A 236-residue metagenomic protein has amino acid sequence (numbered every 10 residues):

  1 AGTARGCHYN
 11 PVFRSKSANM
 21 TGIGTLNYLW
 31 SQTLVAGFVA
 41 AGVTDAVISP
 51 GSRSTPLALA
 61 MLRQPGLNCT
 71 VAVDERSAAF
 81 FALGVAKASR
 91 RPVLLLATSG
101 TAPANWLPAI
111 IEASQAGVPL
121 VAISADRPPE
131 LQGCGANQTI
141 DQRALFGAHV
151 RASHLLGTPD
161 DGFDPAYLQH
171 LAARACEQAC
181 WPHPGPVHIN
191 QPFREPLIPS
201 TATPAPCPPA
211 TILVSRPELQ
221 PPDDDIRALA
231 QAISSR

Functional and structural regions predicted by a protein language model:
A1-A4, A18: Ala/Thr-enriched low-complexity intrinsically disordered regions
A4-P11: Short, low-complexity intrinsically disordered segments enriched in A/P/G/S/L with frequent Arg, especially at protein
T21-R236: N-terminal alpha/beta PP-like core and its mobile active-site loop of ThDP/TPP-dependent enzymes
